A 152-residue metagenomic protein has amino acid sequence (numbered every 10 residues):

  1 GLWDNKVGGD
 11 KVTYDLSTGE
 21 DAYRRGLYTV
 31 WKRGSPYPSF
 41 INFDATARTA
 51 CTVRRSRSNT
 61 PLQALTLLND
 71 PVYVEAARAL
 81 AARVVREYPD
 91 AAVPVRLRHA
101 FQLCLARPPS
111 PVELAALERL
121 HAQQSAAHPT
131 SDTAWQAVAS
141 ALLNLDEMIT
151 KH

Functional and structural regions predicted by a protein language model:
G1-A92, R96, T133-H152: An acidic, gly/pro-interrupted, aromatic-rich
E87-A139: C-terminal structured "cap/appendage" subdomains that terminate the fold
